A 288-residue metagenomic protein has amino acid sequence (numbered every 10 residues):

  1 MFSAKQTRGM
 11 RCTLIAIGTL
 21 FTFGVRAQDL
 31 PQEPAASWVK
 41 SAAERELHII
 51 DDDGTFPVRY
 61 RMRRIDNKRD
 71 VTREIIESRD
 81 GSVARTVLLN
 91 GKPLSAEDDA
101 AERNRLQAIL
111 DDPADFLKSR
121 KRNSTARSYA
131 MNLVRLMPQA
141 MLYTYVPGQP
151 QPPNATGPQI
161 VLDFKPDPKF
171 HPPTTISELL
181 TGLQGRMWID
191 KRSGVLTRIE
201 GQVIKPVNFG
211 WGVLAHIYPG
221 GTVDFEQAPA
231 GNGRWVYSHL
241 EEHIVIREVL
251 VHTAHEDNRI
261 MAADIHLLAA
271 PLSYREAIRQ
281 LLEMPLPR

Functional and structural regions predicted by a protein language model:
M1-G9: N-terminal secretory signal peptides that target proteins for export/translocation
F2, T22, G231, W235: Extended interaction regions within the primary functional domain
C12-T22: Bacterial N-terminal signal peptides
F23-A27: Sec/Tat signal peptide C-region and signal peptidase I cleavage site
Q28-Q184, R192-T197, Q202-G221, E226-R234 (+1 more regions): Structured extracytoplasmic
H239-E241: M16 family metallopeptidases and their MPP-like homologs
